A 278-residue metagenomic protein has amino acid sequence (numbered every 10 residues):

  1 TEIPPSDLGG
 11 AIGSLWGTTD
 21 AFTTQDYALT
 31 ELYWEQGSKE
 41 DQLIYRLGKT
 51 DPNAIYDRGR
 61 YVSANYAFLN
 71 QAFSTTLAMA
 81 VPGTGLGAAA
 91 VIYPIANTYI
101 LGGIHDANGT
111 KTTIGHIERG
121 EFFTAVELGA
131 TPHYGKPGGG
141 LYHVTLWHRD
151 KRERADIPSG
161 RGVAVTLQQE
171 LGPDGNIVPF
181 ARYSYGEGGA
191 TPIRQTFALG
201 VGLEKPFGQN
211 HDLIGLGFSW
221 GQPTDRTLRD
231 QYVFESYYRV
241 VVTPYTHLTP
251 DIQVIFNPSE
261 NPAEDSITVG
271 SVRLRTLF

Functional and structural regions predicted by a protein language model:
T1-P4, E40, K49-N53, I104-N108 (+6 more regions): Transmembrane beta-strands of outer-membrane beta-barrel pores
S6-Y33, E40-E127: Surface-exposed coil loops of outer-membrane beta-barrel proteins
A21-D26, A78-A80, G115-E121, A155-G160 (+3 more regions): Replace "Gram-negative outer membrane beta-barrel proteins" with "bacterial and organellar outer membrane beta-barrel
E31-Y33, G87-A89, A125-E127, A164-T166 (+4 more regions): Membrane-embedded beta-strand positions in outer-membrane beta-barrel channels/transporters
E35-S38, K49, I92-P94, A130-Y134 (+5 more regions): Residue-level signature of outer-membrane beta-barrel architecture
D41-L43, A96-T98, K136-Y142, G175-I177 (+3 more regions): Outer-envelope beta-barrel architecture signal
T131-T224, S236: Detector for outer-membrane/organellar transmembrane beta-barrel domains, recognizing the amphipathic beta-strand
S266-F278: Outer-membrane beta-barrel "beta-signal"
